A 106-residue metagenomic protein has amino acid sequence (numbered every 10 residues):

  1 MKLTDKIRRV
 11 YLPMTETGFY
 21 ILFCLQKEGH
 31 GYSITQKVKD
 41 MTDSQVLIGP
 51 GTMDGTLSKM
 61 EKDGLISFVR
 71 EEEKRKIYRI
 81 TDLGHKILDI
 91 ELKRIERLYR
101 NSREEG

Functional and structural regions predicted by a protein language model:
M1-P13, E96-L98: Intrinsically disordered, low-complexity serine/threonine- and proline-rich regulatory segments
R8-T52: N-terminal helix-turn-helix DNA-binding core of bacterial DNA-binding proteins
M53-M60: Basic amphipathic alpha-helical segments that dock to polyanions
E61-E73, R79: Beta-hairpin "wing" of winged helix-turn-helix
E73-E91: Basic, amphipathic "hinge/linker" alpha-helix immediately C-terminal to the N-terminal HTH DNA-binding motif
K86-G106: Amphipathic alpha-helical dimerization/coiled-coil segments that flank or bridge DNA-binding/regulatory modules
